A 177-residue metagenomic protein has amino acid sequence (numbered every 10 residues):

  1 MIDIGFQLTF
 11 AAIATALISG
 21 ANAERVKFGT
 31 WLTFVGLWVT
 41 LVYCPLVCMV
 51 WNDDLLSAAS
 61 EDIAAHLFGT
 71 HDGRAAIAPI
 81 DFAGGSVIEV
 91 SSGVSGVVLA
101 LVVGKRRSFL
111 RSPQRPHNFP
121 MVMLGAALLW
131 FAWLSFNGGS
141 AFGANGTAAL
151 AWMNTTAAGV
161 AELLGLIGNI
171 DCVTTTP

Functional and structural regions predicted by a protein language model:
M1-P177: Hydrophobic alpha-helical transmembrane bundles of multi-pass membrane proteins
